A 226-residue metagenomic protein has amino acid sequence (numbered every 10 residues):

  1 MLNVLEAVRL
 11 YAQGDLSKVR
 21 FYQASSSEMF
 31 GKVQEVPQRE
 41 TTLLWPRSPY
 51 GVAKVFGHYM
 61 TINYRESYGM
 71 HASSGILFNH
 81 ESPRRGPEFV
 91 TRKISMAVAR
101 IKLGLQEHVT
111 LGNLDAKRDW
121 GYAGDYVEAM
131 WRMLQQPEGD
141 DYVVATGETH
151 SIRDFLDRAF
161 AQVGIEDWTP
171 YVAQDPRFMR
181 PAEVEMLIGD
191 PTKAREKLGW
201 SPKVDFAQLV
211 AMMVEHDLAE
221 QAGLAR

Functional and structural regions predicted by a protein language model:
M1-H80, G124, L134, Q162 (+3 more regions): N-terminal Rossmann-like NAD(P)+-binding domain of SDR-like oxidoreductases, especially those catalyzing
R85-R226: C-terminal substrate-binding subdomain of Rossmann-fold SDR/epimerase-dehydratase oxidoreductases
